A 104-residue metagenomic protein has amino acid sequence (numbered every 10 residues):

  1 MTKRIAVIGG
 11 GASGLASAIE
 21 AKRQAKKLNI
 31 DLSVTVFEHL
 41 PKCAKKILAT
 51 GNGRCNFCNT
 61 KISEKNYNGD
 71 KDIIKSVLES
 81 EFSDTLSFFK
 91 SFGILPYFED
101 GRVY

Functional and structural regions predicted by a protein language model:
M1-K3: Short helix-loop-beta connector
A6-I8, K22-N52: Glycine-rich FAD pyrophosphate-binding loop
G11: Glycine-rich NAD(P) Rossmann-fold beta1-alpha1 loop
G14: N-terminal Rossmann-fold NAD(P) dinucleotide-binding loop
G51-V103: Glycine-rich active-site loop/strand segments that organize a redox cofactor
